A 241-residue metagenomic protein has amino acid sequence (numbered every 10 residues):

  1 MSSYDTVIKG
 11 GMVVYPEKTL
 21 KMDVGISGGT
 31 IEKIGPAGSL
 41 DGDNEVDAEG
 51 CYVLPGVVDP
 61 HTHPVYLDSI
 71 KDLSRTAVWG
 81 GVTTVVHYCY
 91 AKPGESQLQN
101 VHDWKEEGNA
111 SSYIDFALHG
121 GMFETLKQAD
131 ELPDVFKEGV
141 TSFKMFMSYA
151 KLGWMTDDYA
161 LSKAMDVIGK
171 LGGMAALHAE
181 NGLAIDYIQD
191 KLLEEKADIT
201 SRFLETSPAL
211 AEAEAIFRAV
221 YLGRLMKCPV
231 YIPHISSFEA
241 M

Functional and structural regions predicted by a protein language model:
M1-L54: Histidine-rich, glycine-flanked metal-binding segment
S2-Y4, D41-D43, A48-E49, V53 (+5 more regions): Short coil/turn connectors at secondary-structure junctions
G11, G29, A77, H178 (+1 more regions): Residue-level signal for inorganic ion chemistry
L40, A48-S111: Metal-associated gating/positioning segment near the N- to mid-region
G56-T62, V85-H87, F116-G120, F143-M145 (+2 more regions): Hydrophobic faces of well-ordered beta-strands that scaffold small-molecule active sites in alpha/beta enzyme cores
V58-S69, A117-K127, E205-A209: Active-site mouth loops of central-metabolism enzymes
E107-G121: A glycine-rich helix N-cap at a beta->alpha junction
K127-M241: Histidine/acidic residue-rich metal-binding segments in metalloenzymes
